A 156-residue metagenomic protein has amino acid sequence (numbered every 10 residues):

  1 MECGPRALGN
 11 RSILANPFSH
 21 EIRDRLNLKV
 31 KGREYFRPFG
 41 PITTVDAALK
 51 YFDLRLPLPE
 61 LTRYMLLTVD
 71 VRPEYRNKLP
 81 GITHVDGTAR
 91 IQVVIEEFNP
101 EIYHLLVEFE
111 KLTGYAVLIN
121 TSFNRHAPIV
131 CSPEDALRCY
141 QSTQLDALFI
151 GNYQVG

Functional and structural regions predicted by a protein language model:
M1-G156: Flexible beta->alpha loop and helix N-cap segments adjacent to enzyme active/binding sites
